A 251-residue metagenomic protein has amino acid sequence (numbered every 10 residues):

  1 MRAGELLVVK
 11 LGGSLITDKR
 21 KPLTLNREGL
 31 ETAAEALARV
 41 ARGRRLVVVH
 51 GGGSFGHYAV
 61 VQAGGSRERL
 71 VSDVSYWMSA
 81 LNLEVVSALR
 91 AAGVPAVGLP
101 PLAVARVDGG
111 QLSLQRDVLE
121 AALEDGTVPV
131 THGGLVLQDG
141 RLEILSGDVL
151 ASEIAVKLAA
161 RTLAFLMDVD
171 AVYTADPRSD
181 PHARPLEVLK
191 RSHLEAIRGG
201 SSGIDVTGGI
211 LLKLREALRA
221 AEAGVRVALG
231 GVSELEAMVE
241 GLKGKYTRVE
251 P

Functional and structural regions predicted by a protein language model:
M1-P251: C-terminal catalytic "cap/lid" subdomain
